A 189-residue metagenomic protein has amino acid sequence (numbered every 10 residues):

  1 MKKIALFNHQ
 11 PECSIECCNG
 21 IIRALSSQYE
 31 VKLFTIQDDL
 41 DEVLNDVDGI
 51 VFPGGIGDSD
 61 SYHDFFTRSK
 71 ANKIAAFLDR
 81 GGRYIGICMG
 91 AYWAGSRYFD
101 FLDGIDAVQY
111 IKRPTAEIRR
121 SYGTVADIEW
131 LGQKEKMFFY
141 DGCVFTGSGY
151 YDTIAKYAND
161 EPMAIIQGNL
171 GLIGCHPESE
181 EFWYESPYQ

Functional and structural regions predicted by a protein language model:
M1-D46: N-terminal beta1-alpha1 cap of cysteine-dependent amidohydrolase-like domains
L6, K32-T35, I85-I87, G171-G174: A structural signal for short, well-ordered beta-strand segments and their strand-loop junctions that often border
H9, G55, E178: Flexible loop residues that form catalytic and substrate-binding hotspots at small-molecule/glycan-binding clefts
S14, S59-D60, W93-S96, E161-M163 (+1 more regions): Short catalytic/ligand-binding loop motif for oxyanion handling, primarily in non-cytosolic enzymes, centered on
G49-G55, L170-G174: Structural motif
G57-D58, Y62-I128: A glycine-rich, often tryptophan-bearing local segment used as a flexible ligand/cofactor-contacting loop or short
R119-W183: Catalytic beta-strand/loop cores that center a nucleophilic Ser/Cys/Thr and support acyl-enzyme chemistry
Y184-Q189: Acyltransferase
